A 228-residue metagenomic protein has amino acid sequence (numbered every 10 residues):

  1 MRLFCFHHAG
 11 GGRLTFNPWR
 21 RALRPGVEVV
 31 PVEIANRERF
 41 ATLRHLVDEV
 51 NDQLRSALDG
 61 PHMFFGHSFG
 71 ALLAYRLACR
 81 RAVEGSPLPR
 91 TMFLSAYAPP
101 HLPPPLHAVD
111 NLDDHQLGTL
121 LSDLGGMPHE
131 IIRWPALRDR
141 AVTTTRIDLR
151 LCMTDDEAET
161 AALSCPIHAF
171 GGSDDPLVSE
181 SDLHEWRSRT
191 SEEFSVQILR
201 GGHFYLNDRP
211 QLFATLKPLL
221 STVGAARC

Functional and structural regions predicted by a protein language model:
M1-P61, P100-L117, L199-F204, V223: Active-site catalytic motif of lipid deacylating hydrolases and related acyltransferases
I34, C79, R90-P103, L124-G125: Active-site nucleophile loop of the alpha/beta-hydrolase fold
G66-G70, A74: Gly/Ala-rich beta-loop-alpha elbow adjacent to hydrolase catalytic centers
V142-T160: Active-site nucleophile elbow and catalytic-triad environment of alpha/beta-hydrolase enzymes
A169-G171, D175: Short beta-strand/loop motif that positions the catalytic acidic residue of the alpha/beta-hydrolase fold
P176-D182: Conserved alpha/beta-hydrolase "acid-adjacent" motif
S188-F204: Catalytic histidine neighborhood in serine/cysteine hydrolases with alpha/beta-hydrolase-type architecture
L206-T222: Post-His helix in hydrolase/transferase enzymes
